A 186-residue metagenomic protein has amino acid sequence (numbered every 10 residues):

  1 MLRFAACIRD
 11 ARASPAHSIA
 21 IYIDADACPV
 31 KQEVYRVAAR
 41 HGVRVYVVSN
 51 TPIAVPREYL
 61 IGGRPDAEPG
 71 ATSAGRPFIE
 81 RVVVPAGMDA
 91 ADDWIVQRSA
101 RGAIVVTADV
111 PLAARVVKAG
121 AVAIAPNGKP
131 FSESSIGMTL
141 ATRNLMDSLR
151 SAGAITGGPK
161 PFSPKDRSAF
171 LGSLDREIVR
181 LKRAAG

Functional and structural regions predicted by a protein language model:
F4-G186: Nuclease catalytic cores that cleave nucleic-acid phosphodiester bonds, predominantly acidic two-metal-ion
